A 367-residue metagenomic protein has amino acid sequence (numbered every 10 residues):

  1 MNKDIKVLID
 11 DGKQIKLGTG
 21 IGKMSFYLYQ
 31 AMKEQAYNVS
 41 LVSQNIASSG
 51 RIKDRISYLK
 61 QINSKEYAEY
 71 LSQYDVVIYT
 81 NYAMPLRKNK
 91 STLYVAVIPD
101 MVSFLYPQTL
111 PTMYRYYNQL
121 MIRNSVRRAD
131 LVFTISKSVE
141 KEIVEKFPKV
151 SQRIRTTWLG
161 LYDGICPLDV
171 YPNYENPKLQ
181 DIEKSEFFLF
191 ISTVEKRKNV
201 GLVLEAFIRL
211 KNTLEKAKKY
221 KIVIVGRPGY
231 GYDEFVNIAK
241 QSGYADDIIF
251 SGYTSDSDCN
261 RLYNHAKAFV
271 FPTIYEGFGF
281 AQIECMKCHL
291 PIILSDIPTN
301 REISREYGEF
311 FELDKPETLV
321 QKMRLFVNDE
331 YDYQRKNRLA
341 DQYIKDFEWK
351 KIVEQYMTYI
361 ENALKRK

Functional and structural regions predicted by a protein language model:
M1-K367: Carbohydrate transferase catalytic cores enriched for Leloir-type hexosyltransferases
